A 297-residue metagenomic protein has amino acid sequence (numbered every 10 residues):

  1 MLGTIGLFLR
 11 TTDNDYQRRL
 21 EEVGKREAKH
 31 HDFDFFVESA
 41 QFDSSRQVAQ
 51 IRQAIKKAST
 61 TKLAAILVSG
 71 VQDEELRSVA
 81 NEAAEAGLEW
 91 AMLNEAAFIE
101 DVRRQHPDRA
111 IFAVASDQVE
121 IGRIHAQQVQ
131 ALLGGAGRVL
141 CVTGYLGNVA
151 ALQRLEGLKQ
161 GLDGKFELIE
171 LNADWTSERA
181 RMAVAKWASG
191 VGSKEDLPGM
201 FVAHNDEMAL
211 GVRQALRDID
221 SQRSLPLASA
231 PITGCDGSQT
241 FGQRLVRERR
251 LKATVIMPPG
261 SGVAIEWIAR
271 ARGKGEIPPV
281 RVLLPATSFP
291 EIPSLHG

Functional and structural regions predicted by a protein language model:
G3, V142, G161-L162, I256-G297: Hinge/cleft segment of the Venus flytrap/periplasmic-binding protein
T4-V23, E27, F35-R52, G70-E74 (+2 more regions): Extracytoplasmic "Venus flytrap"
Y16-H31, I121-H125, V149-F166, R179 (+2 more regions): Short, solvent-exposed amphipathic alpha-helices that sit in or adjacent to ligand/effector-binding or catalytic
A28-S44, R138-C141, K159-R181, A228-A230 (+1 more regions): Short beta-strand elements in bilobed, periplasmic/extracellular small-molecule ligand-binding domains
Q47, F112-V139, A180-R181, G237-G242 (+1 more regions): Hydrophobic alpha-helical segments within soluble ligand-binding/sensing domains
I51-I66, K194-G199: Short acidic/histidine-rich motifs immediately flanking catalytic phosphotransfer sites in two-component signaling
V68-L88, L158, I169, A173-R244: Hydrophobic alpha-helical
V79-E120, Q239-R244: Flexible loop/hinge segments that line or gate small-molecule binding clefts
